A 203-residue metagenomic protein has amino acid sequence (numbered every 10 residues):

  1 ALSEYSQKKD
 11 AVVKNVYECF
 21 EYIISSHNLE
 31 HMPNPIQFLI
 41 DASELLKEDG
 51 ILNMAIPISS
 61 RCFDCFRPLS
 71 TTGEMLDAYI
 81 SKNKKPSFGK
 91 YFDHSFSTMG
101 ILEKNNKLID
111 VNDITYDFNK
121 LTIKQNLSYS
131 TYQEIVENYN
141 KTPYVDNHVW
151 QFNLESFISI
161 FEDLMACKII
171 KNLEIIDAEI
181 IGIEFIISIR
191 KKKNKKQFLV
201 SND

Functional and structural regions predicted by a protein language model:
A1-Y17, Q37, D41, I51-S201: S-adenosyl-L-methionine-dependent methyltransferase catalytic module, highlighting the catalytic core
I23-I24: Hydrophobic beta-strand segment of the Class I
H27, H31: Histidine-centered divalent metal-coordination motifs
M32-P33, L46-K47: Helix-to-beta-strand junctions that scaffold the AdoMet/dcAdoMet cofactor pocket in Class I SAM-dependent enzymes
